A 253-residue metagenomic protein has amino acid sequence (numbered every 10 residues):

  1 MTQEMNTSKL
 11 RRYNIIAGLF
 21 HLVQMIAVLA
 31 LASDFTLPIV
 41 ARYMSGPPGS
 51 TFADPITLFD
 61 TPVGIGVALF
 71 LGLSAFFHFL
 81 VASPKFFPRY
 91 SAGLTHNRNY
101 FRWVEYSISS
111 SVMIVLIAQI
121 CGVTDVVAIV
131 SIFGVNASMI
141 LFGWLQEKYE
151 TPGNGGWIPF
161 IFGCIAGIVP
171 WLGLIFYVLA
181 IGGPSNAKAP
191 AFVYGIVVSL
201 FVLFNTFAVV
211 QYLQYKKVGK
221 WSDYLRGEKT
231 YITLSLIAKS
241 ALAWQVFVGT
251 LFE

Functional and structural regions predicted by a protein language model:
T2-L19, Q24-N99, S110-E253: Polytopic alpha-helical membrane-helix bundles and their juxtamembrane interface segments in multi-pass membrane
